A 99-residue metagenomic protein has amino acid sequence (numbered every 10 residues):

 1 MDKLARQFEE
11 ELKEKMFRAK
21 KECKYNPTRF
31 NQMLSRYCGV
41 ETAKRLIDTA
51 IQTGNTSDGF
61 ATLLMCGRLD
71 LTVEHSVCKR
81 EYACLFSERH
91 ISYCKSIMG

Functional and structural regions predicted by a protein language model:
M1-E22, Y93: Charged, compositionally biased N-terminal leader segments and the immediate start of the first structured element
K3, Q7, K21, L34-Y37 (+3 more regions): Alpha-helix boundary/N-cap detector
L4, L12, L34, L46 (+3 more regions): Generic detector of leucine side chains in alpha-helical contexts
E9, K15, N31, T42-A43 (+2 more regions): Functionally constrained cores in energy, signaling, and assembly domains
M16-M65: Amphipathic alpha-helical packing elements
T62-G99: Amphipathic alpha-helical binding modules
